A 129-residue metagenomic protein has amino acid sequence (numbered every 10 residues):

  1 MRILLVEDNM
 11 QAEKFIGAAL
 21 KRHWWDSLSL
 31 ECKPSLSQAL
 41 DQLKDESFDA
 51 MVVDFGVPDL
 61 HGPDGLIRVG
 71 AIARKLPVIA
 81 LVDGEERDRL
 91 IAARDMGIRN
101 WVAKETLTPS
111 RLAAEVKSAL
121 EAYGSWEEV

Functional and structural regions predicted by a protein language model:
E7: Conserved acidic carboxylate
M10-E31: Two-component/phosphorelay signaling modules centered on CheY-like receiver
G17, L30-A50, L60: Acidic, metal-coordinating helix/loop segments flanking the phosphotransfer/catalytic sites of two-component signaling
A39, F48-I72, V82, E86-R89: Conserved phosphotransfer microenvironments
E46-F48, A93-N100: As written
R87, E105-A113: Conserved two-component signaling phosphotransfer/partner-docking surface
R94-D95, R111-G124: Receiver (REC) domain switch/output surface
